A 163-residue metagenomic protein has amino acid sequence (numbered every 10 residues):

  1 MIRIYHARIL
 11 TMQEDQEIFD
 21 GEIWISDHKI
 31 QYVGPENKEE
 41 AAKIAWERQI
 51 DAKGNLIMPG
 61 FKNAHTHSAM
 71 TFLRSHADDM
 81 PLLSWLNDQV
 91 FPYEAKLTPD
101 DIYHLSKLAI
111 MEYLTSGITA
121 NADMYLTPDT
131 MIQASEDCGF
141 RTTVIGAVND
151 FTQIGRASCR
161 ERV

Functional and structural regions predicted by a protein language model:
M1-K43: N-terminal metal-binding scaffold of metallo-dependent hydrolase/deaminase domains
I2-I4, A41-S84, K107, M111-T115: Replace "His-x-His-based motif
A7, I23, H28, G54 (+3 more regions): Divalent metal-coordination and catalytic microenvironments
K62-A64, N121-A122, T142-G146: Hydrophobic faces of well-ordered beta-strands that scaffold small-molecule active sites in alpha/beta enzyme cores
H67-A69, L126-T127, A147-T152: Active-site beta-loop-alpha junctions enriched in small/polar residues
R74-F140: Alpha-helical scaffold segments that flank or form the walls of functional sites
I132-R162: Metal-coordinating catalytic core of metallo-dependent amide/deamination hydrolases
